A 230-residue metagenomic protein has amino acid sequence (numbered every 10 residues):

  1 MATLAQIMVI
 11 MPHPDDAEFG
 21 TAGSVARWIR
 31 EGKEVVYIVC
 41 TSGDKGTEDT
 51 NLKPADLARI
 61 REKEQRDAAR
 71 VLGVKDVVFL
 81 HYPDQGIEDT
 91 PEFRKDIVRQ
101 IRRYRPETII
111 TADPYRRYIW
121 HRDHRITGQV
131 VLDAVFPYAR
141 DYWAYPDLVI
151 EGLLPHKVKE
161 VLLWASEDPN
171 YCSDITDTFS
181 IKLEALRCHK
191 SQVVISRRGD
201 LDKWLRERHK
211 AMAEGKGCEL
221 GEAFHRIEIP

Functional and structural regions predicted by a protein language model:
M1-M8, D89-P230: Metal-dependent de-N-acetylase/amidase catalytic core
M1-Y104, H225: Active-site rim/loop-helix segments in enzyme catalytic domains that contact anionic ligands
